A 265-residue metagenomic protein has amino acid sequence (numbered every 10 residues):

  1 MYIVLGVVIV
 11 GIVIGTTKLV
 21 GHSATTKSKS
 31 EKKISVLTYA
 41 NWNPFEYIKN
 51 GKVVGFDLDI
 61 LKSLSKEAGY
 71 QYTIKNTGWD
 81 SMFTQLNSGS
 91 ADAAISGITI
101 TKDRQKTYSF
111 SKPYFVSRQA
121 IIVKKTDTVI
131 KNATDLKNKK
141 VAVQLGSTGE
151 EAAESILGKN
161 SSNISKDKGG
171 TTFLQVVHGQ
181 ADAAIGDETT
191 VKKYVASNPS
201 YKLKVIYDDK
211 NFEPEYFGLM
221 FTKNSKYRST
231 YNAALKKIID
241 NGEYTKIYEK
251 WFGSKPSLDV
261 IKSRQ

Functional and structural regions predicted by a protein language model:
M1-K33, S263-Q265: Short, low-complexity disordered leader/linker segments with a strong preference for bacterial N-terminal type II
Y2, S28-I98, S165: Extracytoplasmic small-molecule ligand-binding "clamshell" domains of the periplasmic binding protein/Venus flytrap
V10-L19, T148-D167, K202-Y207, A233-Q265: Ligand-binding clefts/hinges and TM-proximal coupling segments of bilobed small-molecule sensing domains
Y39-A40, V116-V123, A196-K236, S254-Q265: Periplasmic-binding protein-like
A40-N43, V53-S63, A120-T171, E188-T190: Bilobed "Venus flytrap"/periplasmic-binding protein-like clamshell domains and structurally analogous long
L58-E67, D127, T134, K140 (+2 more regions): Extended ligand-binding regions for polar small-molecule ligands
K62, K66, Q71-D135, D209-N211: Acidic, polar ligand-binding/catalytic clefts
S81-T84, S96-K106, A152-S155, H178 (+1 more regions): A ligand-binding cleft/hinge motif common to bilobed small-molecule-binding domains
